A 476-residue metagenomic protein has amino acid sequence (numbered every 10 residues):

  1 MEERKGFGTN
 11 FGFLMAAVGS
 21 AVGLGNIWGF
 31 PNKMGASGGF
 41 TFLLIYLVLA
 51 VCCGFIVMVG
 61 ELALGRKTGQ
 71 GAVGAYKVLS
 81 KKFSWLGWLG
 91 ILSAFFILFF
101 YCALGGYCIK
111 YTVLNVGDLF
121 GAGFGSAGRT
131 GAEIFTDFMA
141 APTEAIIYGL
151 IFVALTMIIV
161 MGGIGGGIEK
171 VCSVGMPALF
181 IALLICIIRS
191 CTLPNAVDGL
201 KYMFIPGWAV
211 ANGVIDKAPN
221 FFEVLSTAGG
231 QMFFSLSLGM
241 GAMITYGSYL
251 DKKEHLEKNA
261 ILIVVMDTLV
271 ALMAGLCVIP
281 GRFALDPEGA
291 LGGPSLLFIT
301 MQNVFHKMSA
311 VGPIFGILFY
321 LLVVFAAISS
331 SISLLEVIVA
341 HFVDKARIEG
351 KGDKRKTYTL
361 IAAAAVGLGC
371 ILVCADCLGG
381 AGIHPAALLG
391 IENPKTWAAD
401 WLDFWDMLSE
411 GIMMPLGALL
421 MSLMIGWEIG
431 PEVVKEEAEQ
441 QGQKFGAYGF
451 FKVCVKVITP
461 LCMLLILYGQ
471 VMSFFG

Functional and structural regions predicted by a protein language model:
M1-G29, V57-L62, R66-V78, W85 (+1 more regions): Membrane-interface "cap" regions at the ends of multi-pass membrane proteins
E2-F7, F11, E169, S173-I332 (+1 more regions): Membrane-embedded translocation segments of transport machinery
E2-R4, K33-S37, K67-L89, A103-G165 (+6 more regions): Inter-helical loop and helix-membrane interface segments of multi-pass membrane transporters/permeases
T9-L47, G241-I244, K258-I261, V265-M266: Transmembrane helix-boundary motif of multi-pass solute transporters/channels
G12-F13, S20, P142, I146-I147 (+5 more regions): Loop-to-transmembrane helix boundary motifs in multi-pass membrane proteins
G12-V18, I91, L119-M161, S237-I244 (+3 more regions): Transmembrane alpha-helical segments of multi-pass small-molecule transport proteins
M34-G60, L86, E144, E410-G417: Extracellular loop-to-transmembrane helix junctions
L89, V339, K345-A365, F404-M463: C-terminal membrane-solvent junction of multi-pass transporters and transport-like membrane proteins
